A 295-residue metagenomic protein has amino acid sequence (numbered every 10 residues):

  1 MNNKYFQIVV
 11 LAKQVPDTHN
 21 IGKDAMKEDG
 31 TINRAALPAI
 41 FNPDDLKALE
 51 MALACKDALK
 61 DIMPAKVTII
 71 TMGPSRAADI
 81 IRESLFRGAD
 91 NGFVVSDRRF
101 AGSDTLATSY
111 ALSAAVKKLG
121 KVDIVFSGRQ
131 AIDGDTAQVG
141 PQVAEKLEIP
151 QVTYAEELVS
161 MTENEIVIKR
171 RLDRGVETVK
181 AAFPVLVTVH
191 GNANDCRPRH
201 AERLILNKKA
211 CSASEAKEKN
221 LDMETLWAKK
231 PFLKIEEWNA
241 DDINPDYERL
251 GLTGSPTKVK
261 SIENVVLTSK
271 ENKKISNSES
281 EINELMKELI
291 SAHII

Functional and structural regions predicted by a protein language model:
M1-I295: N-terminal glycine-rich FAD/FM-binding segment characteristic of electron-transfer flavoproteins
